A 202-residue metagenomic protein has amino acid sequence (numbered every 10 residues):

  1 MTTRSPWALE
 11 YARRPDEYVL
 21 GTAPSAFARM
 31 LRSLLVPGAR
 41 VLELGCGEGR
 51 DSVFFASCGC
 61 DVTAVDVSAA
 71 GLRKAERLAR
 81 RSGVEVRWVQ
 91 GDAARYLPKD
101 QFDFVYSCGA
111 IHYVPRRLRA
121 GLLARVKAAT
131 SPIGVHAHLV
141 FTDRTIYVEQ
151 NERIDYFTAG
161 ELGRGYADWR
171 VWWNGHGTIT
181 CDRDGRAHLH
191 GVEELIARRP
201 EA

Functional and structural regions predicted by a protein language model:
M1-V36, L42, G47-D100, V114-G121 (+2 more regions): Class I (Rossmann-like) S-adenosyl-L-methionine-dependent methyltransferase catalytic domain, capturing the SAM-binding
D103: Conserved acidic residues
Y106: A conserved beta-strand element that flanks and buttresses the S-adenosyl-L-methionine
G109-Y113: Short catalytic micro-motifs in class I SAM-dependent methyltransferases
A129: Conserved AMP-binding/adenylate-forming
